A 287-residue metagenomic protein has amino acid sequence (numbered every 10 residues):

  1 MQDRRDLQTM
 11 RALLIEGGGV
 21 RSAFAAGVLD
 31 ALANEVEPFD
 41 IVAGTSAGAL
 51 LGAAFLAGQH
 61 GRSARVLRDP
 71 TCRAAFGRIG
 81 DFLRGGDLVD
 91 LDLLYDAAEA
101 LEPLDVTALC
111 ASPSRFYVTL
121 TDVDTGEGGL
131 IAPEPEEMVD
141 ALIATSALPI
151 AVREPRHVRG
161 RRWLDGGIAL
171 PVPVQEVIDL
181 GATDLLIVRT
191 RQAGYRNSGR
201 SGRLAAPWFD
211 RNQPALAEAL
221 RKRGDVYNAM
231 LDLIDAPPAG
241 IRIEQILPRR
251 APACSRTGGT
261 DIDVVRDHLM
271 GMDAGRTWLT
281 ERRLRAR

Functional and structural regions predicted by a protein language model:
M1-T45, A53-R287: Patatin-like phospholipase
